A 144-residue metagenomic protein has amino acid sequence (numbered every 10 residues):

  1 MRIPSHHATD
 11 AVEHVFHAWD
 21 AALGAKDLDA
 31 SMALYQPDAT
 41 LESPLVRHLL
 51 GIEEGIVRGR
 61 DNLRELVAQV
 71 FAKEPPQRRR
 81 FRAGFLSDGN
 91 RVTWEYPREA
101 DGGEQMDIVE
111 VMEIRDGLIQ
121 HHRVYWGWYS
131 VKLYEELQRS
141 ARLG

Functional and structural regions predicted by a protein language model:
M1-H7, R64, A68-G144: A beta-strand edge to alpha-helix "cap/lid" segment located at domain peripheries
M1-P37, R139-G144: Short, low-complexity N-terminal intrinsically disordered segments enriched in polar/charged residues
T9, A30-D88: A solvent-exposed, acidic/Ser-Thr-rich amphipathic alpha-helical stretch
V12-F16, P44-H48, T93, A100: Generic alpha-helix detector with strongest preference for long hydrophobic helices that associate with membranes
D20, V57-R60, G102: N-terminal/domain-start segments enriched in small and hydrophobic, helix-friendly residues, covering either
K26, R60, H122-R123: Basic side chains
